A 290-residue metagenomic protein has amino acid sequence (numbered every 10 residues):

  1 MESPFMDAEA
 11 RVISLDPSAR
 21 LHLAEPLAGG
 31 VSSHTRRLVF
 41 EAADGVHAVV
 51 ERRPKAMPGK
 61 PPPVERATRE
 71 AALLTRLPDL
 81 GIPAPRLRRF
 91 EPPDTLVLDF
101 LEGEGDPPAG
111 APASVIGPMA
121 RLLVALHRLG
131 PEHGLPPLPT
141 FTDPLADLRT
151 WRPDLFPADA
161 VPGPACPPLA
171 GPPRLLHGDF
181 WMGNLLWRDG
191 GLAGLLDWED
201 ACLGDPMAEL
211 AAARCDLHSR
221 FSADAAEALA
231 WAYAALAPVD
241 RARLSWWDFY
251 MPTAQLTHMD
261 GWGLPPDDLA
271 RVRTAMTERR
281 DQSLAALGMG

Functional and structural regions predicted by a protein language model:
P4-A19, R128-G178, M276-G290: An alpha-helical support segment within catalytic cores of ATP-dependent transferases
E25-P139: ATP-binding pocket architecture of kinase catalytic cores
S33-F40, G45, V50-E51, L87 (+1 more regions): Active-site acidic catalytic loop and adjacent metal/ATP-binding pocket of ATP-dependent phosphoryl transfer enzymes
A67, I116-M119, A226, F249 (+1 more regions): Hydrophobic packing residues in well-ordered alpha-helices of helical domains and bundles
S114-V115, G194, L210-A213, R273-T274: Glycine-rich, phosphate-binding/catalytic loops in enzymes
G134, D260-E278: Hydrophobic/aromatic-rich alpha-helical bundle segments in the mid-to-C-terminal region
M207-P238, M251-D267: Active-site activation/catalytic loop segments of kinase-like enzymes and analogous catalytic loops in related
A242-W246: Active-site-adjacent helix/loop segment of glycosyltransferases that harbors family-specific signature motifs
